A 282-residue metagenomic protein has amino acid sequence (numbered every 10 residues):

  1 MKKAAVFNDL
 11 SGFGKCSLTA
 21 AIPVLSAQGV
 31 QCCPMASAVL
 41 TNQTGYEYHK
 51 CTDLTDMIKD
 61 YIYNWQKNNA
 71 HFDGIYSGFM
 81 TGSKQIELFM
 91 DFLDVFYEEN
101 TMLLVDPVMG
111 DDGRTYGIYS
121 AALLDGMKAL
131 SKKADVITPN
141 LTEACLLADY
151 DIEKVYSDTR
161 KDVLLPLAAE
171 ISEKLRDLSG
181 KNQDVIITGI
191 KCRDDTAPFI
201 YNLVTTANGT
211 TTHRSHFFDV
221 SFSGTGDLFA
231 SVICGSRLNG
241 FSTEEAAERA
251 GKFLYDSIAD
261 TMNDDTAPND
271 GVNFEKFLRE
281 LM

Functional and structural regions predicted by a protein language model:
M1-V105, M109-G117, P268, E275-L281: Conserved N-terminal subdomain of the carbohydrate kinase-like
F7, Q28, W65-N68, V95-F96 (+7 more regions): Change "in soluble alpha/beta enzymes" to "in soluble alpha/beta proteins
S11, A38-L40, T81, M109-D111 (+4 more regions): Glycine-rich beta-alpha junction loops
G12-F13, T210-G224: Short pre-catalytic strand/loop immediately N-terminal to key active-site residues, enriched for Gly-Thr
I118-T210, F241-E244: Conserved phosphate/ATP/ADP-binding segment of small-molecule kinases
V220-T243, R249: Short, small-residue alpha-helix embedded
E244-M282: Charged C-terminal helix
